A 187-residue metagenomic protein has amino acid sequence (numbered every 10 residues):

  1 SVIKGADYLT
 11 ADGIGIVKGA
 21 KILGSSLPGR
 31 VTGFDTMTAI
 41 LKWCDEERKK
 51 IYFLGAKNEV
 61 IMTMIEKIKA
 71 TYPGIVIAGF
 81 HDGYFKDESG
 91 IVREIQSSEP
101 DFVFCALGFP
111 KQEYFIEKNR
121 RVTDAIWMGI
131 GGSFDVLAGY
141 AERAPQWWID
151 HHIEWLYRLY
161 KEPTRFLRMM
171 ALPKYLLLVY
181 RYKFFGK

Functional and structural regions predicted by a protein language model:
S1-R30, F34: N-terminal nucleotide/polyanion-binding subdomain common to many enzyme families
Y8, F102, I126: Short, Asp-centered acidic motifs that coordinate Mg2+ and/or phosphate in catalytic or ligand-binding sites
D12, S98-D101: Short acidic/histidine-rich motifs immediately flanking catalytic phosphotransfer sites in two-component signaling
G15-I22, C44, R143-K187: A transmembrane-helix-recognition feature enriched in membrane-embedded lipid enzymes and envelope glyco-/phospholipid
A20-V31, P73-K86: Glycine-rich phosphate-binding "P-loop"
G33-E46: Hydrophobic alpha-helical segments within soluble ligand-binding/sensing domains
C44-T71, A171-F185: An alpha-beta-alpha
Y52-A56, M64-I65, V76-S98, L107-V136 (+3 more regions): Internal alpha/beta domain cores that form substrate/cofactor-binding pockets in large enzymes and binding proteins
